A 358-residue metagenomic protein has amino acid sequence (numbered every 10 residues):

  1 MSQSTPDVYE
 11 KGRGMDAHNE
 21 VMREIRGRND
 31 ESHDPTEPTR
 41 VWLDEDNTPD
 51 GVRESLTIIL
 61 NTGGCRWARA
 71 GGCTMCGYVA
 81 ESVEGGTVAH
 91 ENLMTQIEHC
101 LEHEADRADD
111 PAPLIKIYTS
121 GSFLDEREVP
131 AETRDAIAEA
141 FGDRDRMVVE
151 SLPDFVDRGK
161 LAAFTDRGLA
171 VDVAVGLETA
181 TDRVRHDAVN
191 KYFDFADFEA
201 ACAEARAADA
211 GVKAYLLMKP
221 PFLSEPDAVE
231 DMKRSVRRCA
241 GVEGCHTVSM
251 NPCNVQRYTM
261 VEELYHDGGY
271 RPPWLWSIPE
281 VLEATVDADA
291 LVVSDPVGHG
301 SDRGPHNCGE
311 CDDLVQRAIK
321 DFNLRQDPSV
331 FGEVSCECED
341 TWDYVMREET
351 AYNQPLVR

Functional and structural regions predicted by a protein language model:
S2-E31, E37, A240, C253-R358: Auxiliary Fe-S-binding modules of radical SAM enzymes
H33-P38, W42-T95: Canonical Radical SAM [4Fe-4S] cluster-binding loop centered on the CxxxCxxC motif and its immediate flanking residues
V79-C100, E104-E128, A140-V156, A170-F198 (+1 more regions): Core AdoMet radical
T87-H103, V129-I137, A196, A228-V236 (+2 more regions): Well-ordered, non-membrane alpha-helical segments in soluble/globular domains
E102-D109, D135-G142, K160-A170, A203-D209 (+1 more regions): Acidic (Asp/Glu)-rich catalytic clusters
G121-F123, P153-F155, T179-T181, M218-F222 (+2 more regions): Active-site-proximal loop/turn and secondary-structure-junction residues that shape catalytic pockets, frequently
R183-K191, M218-P226, L264-G269: Surface-exposed cleft-lining segments at the edges of enzyme active sites
A196-T259, I278-P296: Conserved C-terminal portion of the radical SAM core fold that forms the substrate/S-adenosylmethionine-binding
